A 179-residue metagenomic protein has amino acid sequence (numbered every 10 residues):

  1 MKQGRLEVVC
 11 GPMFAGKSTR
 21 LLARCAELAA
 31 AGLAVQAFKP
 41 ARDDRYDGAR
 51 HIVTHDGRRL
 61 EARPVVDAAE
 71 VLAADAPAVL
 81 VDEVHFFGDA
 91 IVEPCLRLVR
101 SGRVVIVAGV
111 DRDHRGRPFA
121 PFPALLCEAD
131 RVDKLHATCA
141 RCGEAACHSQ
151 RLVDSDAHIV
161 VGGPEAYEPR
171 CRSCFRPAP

Functional and structural regions predicted by a protein language model:
M1-V71, D113-A124, K134-A137, V161-P179: Conserved P-loop
R24, E93-S101, P121-E128: Catalytic-core regions built around general acid/base machinery
A78-L80, I106: Structural motif
D82-V84, G109: Walker B catalytic acidic pair
V84-L98, H114-F119: Conserved ATPase-coupling elements of RecA-like P-loop NTPase cores
V104-D111: Structural recognition of the conserved hydrophobic beta-strand(s) that form the central parallel beta-sheet of P-loop
L135-V160: Short recognition patches in nucleic-acid-associated and regulatory proteins
